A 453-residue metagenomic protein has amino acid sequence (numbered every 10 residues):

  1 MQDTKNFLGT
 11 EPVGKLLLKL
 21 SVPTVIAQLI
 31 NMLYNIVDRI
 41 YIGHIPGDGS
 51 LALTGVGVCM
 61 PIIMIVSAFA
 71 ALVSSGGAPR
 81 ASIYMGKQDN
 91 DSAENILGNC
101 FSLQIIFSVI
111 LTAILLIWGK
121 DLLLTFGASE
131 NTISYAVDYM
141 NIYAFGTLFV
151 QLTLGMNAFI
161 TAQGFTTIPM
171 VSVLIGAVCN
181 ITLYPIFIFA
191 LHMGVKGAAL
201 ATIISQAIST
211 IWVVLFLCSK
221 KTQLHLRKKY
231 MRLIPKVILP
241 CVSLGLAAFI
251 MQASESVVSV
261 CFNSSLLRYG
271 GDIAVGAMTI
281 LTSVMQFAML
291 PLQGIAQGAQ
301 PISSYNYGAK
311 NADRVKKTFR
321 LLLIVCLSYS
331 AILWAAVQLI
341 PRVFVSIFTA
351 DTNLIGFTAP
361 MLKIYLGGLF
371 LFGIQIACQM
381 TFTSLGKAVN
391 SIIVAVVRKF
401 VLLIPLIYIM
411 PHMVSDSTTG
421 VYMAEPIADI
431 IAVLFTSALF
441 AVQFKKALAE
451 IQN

Functional and structural regions predicted by a protein language model:
M1-T24, A81-G146, A190-G245, S303-G368 (+1 more regions): Short alpha-helical transmembrane segments in multi-pass integral membrane proteins
K19-L20, I181, S243, F287-A288 (+4 more regions): Hydrophobic alpha-helical transmembrane segments of integral membrane proteins, especially lipid-exposed positions
V25-P79, Y143-V150, L239-N306, C326-L333 (+3 more regions): Transmembrane helix-bundle signature of multi-pass secondary active exporters and lipid flippases
N31, N35, R39, G43 (+10 more regions): Juxtamembrane/transmembrane-helix interface segments of polytopic membrane transporters
L33-I36, H44, S50, Y84-K87 (+6 more regions): Helix-loop interface residues and adjacent transmembrane-helix termini in multi-pass membrane transporters, primarily
I36-I40, A113, D121, G155-F159 (+9 more regions): Alpha-helical transmembrane segments of multipass membrane proteins
L53-A113, V150-P169, A277-A335, L339-P341 (+1 more regions): Small-residue-rich hydrophobic transmembrane alpha-helices
S74, Y143-T161, P169-A177, A198-V213 (+4 more regions): Short runs within selected transmembrane alpha-helices of multi-pass transporters and secretion channels
